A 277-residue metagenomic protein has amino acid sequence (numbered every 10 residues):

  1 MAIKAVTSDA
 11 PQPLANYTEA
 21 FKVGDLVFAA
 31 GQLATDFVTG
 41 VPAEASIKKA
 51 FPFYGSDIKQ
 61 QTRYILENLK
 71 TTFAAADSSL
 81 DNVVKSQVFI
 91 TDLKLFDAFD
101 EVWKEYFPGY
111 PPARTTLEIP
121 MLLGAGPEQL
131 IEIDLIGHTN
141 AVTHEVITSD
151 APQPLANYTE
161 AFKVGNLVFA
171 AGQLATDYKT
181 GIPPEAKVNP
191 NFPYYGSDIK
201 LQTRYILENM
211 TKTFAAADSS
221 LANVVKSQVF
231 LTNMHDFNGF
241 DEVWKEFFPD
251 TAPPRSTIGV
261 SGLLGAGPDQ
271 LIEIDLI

Functional and structural regions predicted by a protein language model:
M1-E67, T71-K85, F89-E208, K212-V225 (+1 more regions): N-terminal presequence-like segments and the immediate start of the first folded domain
